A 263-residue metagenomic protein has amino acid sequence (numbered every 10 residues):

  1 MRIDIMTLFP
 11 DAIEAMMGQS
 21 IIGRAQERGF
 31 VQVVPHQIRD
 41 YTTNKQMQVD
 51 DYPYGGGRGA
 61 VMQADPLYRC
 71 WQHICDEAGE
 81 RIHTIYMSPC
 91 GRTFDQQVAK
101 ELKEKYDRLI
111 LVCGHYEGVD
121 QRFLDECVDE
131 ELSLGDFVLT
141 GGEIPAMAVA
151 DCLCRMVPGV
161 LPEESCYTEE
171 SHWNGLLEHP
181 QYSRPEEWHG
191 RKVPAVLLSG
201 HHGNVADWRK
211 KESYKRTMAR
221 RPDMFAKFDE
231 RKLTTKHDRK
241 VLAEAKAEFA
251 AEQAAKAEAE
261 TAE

Functional and structural regions predicted by a protein language model:
M1-I74, G203-A226, A262: N-terminal nucleotide/polyanion-binding subdomain common to many enzyme families
D4-M6, V34-H36, H83-I85, L109-I110 (+1 more regions): Hydrophobic/aromatic beta-strand patches that form the interior of the parallel beta-sheet core in alpha/beta enzyme
I38-Y41, H115-V119: Short glycine-enriched loops at secondary-structure junctions
R58-V61, T93, Y116, D120 (+5 more regions): Gly/Ser/Thr-rich beta-alpha loop segments that engage phosphate groups in nucleotides
Q63-H115, Q121, P158: S-adenosyl-L-methionine/SAH cofactor-binding core of RNA-modifying enzymes
V119, F123-E170: Structured adenosyl-cofactor binding patch, chiefly the S-adenosyl-L-methionine
I144, M156-V196: Internal, active-site/partner-interface "lid" segment
P185-E263: SAM-dependent methyltransferases
